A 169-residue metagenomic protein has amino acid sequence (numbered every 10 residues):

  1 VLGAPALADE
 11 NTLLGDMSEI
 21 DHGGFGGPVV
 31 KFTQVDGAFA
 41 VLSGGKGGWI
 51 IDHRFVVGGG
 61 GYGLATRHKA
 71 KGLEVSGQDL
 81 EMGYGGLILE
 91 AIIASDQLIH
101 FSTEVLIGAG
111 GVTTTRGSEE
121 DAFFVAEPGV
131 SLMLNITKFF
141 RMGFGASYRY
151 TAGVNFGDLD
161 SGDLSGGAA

Functional and structural regions predicted by a protein language model:
G3-P5: N-terminal signal peptide c-region/cleavage motif recognized by signal peptidases
L7-V57, A169: Short glycine/proline- and aromatic-enriched beta-strand/turn motifs that initiate or cap beta-hairpins
G15, F32-D36, E74-Q78, R116-E120 (+1 more regions): Outer-membrane beta-barrel domain signature
H22, F39-S43, D79-G85, I99 (+2 more regions): Residues that define the transmembrane beta-barrel architecture of outer-membrane proteins
G26, G45-G47, L87-L89, T103 (+3 more regions): Membrane-embedded beta-strands of outer-membrane beta-barrel proteins, especially the hydrophobic/small aromatic
V29-T33, Y62-L64, L106-G110, S147-T151: Outer-membrane beta-barrel pore domains and translocons
R54-I136, F140: Gram-negative (and chloroplast) outer-membrane scaffold detector with strong preference for beta-barrel transmembrane
M133-A169: Predominantly the C-terminal beta-signal and adjacent terminal strand-loop region of outer-membrane beta-barrel
